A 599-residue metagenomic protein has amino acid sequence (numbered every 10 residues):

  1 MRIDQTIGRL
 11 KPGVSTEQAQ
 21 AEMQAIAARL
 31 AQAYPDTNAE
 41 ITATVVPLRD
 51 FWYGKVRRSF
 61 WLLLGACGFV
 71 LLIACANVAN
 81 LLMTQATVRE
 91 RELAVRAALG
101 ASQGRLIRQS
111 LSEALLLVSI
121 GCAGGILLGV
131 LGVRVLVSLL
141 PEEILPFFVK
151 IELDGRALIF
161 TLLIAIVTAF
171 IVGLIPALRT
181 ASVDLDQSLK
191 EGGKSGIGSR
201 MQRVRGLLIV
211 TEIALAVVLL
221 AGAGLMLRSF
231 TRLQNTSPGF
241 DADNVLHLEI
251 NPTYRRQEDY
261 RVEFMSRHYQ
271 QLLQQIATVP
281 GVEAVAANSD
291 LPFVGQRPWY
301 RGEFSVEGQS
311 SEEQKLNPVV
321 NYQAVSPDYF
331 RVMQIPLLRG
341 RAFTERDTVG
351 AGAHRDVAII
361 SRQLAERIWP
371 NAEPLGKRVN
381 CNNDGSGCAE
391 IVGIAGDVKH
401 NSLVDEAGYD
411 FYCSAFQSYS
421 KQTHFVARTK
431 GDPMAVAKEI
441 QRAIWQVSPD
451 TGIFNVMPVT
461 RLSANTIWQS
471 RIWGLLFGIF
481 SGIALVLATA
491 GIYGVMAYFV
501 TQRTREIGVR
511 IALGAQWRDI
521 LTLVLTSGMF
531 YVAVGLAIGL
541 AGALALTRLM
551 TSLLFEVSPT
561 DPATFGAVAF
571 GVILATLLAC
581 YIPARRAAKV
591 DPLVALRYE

Functional and structural regions predicted by a protein language model:
M1-W61, R134, R267-Q469, L475: Mid-to-C-terminal secondary-structure elements that act as membrane-proximal/extracytoplasmic interface segments
D4, E17-V70, T87-E90, G132-L163 (+8 more regions): Membrane-helix entry/capping segments
L48-Y53, L81-R108, S112, G132-D259 (+1 more regions): Alpha-helical transmembrane segments of integral membrane proteins
G65-C75, V167-I171, V217, L248 (+2 more regions): Hydrophobic transmembrane alpha-helices
A74-V118, A490-F530, L536, V590: Interfacial "coupling" helices/loops that link adjacent transmembrane helices in transporter permeases
A79, L115-L185, L225-R228, T526-A588: Small-residue-rich transmembrane alpha-helices
